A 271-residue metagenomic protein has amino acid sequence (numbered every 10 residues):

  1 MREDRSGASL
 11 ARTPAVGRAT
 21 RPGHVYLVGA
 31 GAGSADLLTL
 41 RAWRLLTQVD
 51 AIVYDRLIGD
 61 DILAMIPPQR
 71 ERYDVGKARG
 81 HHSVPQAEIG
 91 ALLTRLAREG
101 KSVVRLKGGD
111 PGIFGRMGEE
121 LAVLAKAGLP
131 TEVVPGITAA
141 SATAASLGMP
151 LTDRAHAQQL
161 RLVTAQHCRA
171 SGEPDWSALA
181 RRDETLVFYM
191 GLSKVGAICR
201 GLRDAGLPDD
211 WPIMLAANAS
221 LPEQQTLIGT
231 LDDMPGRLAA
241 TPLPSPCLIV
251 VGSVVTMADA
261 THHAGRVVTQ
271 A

Functional and structural regions predicted by a protein language model:
M1-A35, L40-V134, P235, C247: Class I S-adenosyl-L-methionine
R2-G17, R21-L27, R98-V103, Q159 (+1 more regions): A contiguous loop/helix-start segment that scaffolds small-molecule binding in enzyme catalytic cores
S34, D110-R182, Q225-G229: Class I SAM-dependent methyltransferase SAM-binding "motif I" and its flanking Rossmann-like core
Y54, K107, P135, T164 (+2 more regions): Short beta-strand/turn micro-motifs composed of small residues that flank or help shape donor/cofactor-binding pockets
L57-G59, K77, P111, I137-A139 (+3 more regions): Short, ordered loop/turn segments at secondary-structure junctions
I62-L63, L124, T143-A144, I198 (+1 more regions): Hydrophobic packing residues within well-ordered alpha-helices of enzyme cores
I66, L147, L202, G206: Active-site catalytic pocket residues across diverse enzymes, especially alpha/beta-hydrolases
